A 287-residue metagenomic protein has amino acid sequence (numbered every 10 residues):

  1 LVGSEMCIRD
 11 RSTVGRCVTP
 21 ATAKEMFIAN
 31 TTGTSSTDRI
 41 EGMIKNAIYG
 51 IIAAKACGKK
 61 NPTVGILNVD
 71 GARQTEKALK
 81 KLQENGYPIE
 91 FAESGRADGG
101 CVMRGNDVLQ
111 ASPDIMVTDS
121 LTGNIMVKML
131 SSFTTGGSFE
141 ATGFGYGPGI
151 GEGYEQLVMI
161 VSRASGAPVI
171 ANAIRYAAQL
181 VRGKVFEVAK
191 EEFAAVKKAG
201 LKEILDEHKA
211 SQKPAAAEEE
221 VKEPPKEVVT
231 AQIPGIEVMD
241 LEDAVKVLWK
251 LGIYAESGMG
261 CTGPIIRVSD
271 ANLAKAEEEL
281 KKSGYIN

Functional and structural regions predicted by a protein language model:
L1-I8: Short, small-residue-biased leader/transition segments that mark boundaries at the very start of proteins
R9-V14, V18-F27, M103-K202: Glycine-rich phosphate/nucleotide-binding loop
A21-S35, K60-N61: Acidic/polar active-site rim loop that often engages polyanionic ligands
E25-I28, P62-I66, P88-E93, D114-M116 (+7 more regions): Structural motif
G33-I44, I160-A167: Short, glycine-rich nucleotide/cofactor-binding loops
S36-G95: Glycine-rich phosphate/diphosphate-binding loop of Rossmann-like nucleotide-binding domains
V69-V127, T134-T135, E227: Active-site rim loops that border cofactor/substrate pockets in soluble metabolic enzymes
G145-N287: C-terminal non-catalytic interaction/assembly regions of soluble proteins
